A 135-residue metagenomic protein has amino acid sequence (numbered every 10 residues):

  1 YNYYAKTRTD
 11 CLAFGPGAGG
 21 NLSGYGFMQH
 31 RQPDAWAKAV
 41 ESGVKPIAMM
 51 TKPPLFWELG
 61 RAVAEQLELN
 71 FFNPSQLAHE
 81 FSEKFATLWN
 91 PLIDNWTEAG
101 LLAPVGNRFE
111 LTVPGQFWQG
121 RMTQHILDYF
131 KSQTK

Functional and structural regions predicted by a protein language model:
Y1-F81: C-terminal scaffold of the Radical SAM
A35, L88-P91, R121, H125: Long, highly charged amphipathic alpha-helices
P46, F72-N73, L102, S132-K135: Intrinsically disordered or highly flexible coil/loop and linker segments, enriched in small and charged/polar residues
S82-E98: Short amphipathic alpha-helical interaction segments
T97-N107: A short, conserved structural fragment
R108-T112: Minor-groove-contacting beta-hairpin "wing" of winged helix-turn-helix DNA-binding domains
Q116-K135: Short, amphipathic alpha-helical interaction segments positioned at domain boundaries
